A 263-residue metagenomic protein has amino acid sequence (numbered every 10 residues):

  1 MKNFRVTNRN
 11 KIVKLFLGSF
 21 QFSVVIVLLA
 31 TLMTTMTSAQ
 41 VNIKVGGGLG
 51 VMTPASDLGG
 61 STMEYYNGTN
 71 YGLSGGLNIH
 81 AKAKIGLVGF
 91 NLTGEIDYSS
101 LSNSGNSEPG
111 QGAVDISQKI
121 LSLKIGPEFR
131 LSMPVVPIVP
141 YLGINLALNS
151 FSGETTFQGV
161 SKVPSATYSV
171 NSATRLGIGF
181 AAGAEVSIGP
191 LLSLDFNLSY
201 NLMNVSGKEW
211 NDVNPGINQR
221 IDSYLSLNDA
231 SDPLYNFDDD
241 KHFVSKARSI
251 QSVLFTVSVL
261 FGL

Functional and structural regions predicted by a protein language model:
S19-T35: Bacterial N-terminal signal peptides
A39-G86, A247-L263: Short glycine/proline- and aromatic-enriched beta-strand/turn motifs that initiate or cap beta-hairpins
N42-K44, G89-N91, P137-V139, G179 (+3 more regions): Membrane-spanning beta-strand positions in outer-membrane beta-barrel proteins
V45-T53, L92-Y98, L142-L148, A184 (+2 more regions): Transmembrane beta-barrel strands of outer-membrane/channel proteins
V51-S61, S100-E108, L148-T156, L202-W210: Gram-negative outer-membrane beta-barrel proteins
G59-T69, S107-S117, K162-V170, K241-S245: Extracellular loop and loop/strand-boundary signature of outer-membrane beta-barrel proteins
K82-V163, N171, S252-L263: Gram-negative (and chloroplast) outer-membrane scaffold detector with strong preference for beta-barrel transmembrane
G189-L263: Predominantly the C-terminal beta-signal and adjacent terminal strand-loop region of outer-membrane beta-barrel
